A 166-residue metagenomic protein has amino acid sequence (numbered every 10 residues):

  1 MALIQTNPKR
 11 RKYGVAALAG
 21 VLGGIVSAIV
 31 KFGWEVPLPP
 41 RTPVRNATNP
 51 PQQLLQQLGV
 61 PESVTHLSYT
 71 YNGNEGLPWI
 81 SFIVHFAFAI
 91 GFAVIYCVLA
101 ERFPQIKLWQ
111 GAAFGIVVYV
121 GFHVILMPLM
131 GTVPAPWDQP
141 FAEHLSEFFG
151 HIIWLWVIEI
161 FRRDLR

Functional and structural regions predicted by a protein language model:
N7-P51: N-terminal signal-anchor transmembrane alpha helix
A16-G24, V44, T48-N49, L77 (+6 more regions): Alpha-helical transmembrane segments of multi-pass membrane proteins, especially transporters and channels
G23-E35, F88, F92, Y96 (+5 more regions): Alpha-helical transmembrane segments of multipass membrane proteins
V30-E35, P39, Y96-P104, L126-M130 (+1 more regions): Membrane-water interface at transmembrane helix exits
R41-E75: Extracytosolic (periplasmic/ER-lumenal) interhelical loops and adjacent juxtamembrane/interface segments of multi-pass
E75-A100: Hydrophobic alpha-helical transmembrane segments
A100-G121: Internal alpha-helical transmembrane segments of multi-pass membrane proteins
Y119-R166: Alpha-helical transmembrane segments of multi-pass integral membrane proteins, characterized by long hydrophobic
